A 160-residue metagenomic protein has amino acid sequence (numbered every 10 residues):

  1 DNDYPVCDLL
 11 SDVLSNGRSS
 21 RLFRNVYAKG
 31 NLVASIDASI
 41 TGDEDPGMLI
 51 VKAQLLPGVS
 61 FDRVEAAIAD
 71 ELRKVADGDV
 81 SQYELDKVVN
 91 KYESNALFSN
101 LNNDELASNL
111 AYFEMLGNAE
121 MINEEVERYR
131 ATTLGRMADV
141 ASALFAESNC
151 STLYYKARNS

Functional and structural regions predicted by a protein language model:
D1-R21, R128: His/Glu-based metal-binding/catalytic segments typifying zinc-dependent metallopeptidases
L10-S11, F23, A69, L134 (+1 more regions): Generic solvent-exposed, charged/amphipathic alpha-helical segments that serve as macromolecular interface scaffolds
R24-A131, S148-A157: M16 family metallopeptidases and their MPP-like homologs
D37-I40, A138-S142: Generic recognition of flexible, low-complexity loop/linker segments
L144-A146: C-terminal accessory nucleic-acid interaction domains of nucleic acid-metabolism proteins
